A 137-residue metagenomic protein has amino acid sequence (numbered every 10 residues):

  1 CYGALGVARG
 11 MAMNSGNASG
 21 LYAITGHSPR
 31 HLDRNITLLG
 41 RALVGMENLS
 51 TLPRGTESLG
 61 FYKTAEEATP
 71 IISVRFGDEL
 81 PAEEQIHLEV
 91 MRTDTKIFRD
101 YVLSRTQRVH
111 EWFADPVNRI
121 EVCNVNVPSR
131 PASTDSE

Functional and structural regions predicted by a protein language model:
C1-E137: Cross-family detector of peptidyl-prolyl cis-trans isomerase
